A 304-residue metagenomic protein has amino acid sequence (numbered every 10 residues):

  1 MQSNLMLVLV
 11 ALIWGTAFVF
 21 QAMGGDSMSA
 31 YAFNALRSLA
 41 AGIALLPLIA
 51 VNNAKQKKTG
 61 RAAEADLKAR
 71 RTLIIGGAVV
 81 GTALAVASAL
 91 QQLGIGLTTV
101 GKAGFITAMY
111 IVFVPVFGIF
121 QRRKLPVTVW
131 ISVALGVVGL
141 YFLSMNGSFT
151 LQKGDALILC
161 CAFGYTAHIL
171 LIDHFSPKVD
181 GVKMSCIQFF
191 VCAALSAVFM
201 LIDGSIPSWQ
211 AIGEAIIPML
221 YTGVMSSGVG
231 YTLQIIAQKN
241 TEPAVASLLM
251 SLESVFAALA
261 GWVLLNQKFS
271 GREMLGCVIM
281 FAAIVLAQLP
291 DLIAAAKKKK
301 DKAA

Functional and structural regions predicted by a protein language model:
M1-L36, G81-T82, V86, L90-L93 (+2 more regions): Glycine-/small-residue-enriched transmembrane alpha-helix faces in small-molecule transporters and effluxers
M1-N4, S27-A35, K68-L73, W130 (+3 more regions): Juxtamembrane helix-entry segments on the extracytoplasmic side of multipass membrane proteins
A17-F18, I49-T107, F142, G223-T241: Specific transmembrane alpha-helical segments of multi-pass solute transporters/efflux pumps, especially DMT/EamA
A32-I43, Q92-R123, C161, P243-W262: Specific alpha-helical transmembrane segments that line the substrate/conduction pathway and gating interfaces
L36, A103-M109, I172-A193, S227-V263: Helix-helix packing/entry segments at the starts of transmembrane helices
S38-L39, L46-A54, A215-I217, S251-A304: C-terminal-most transmembrane helix of multi-pass membrane proteins
A41, L45, V114-P115, T150-G204 (+2 more regions): Transmembrane alpha-helical segments that form core, pore/gating elements of small-molecule transporters/exporters
L45, L125-M145, Y165, S196 (+1 more regions): Hydrophobic transmembrane alpha-helices of multi-pass small-molecule transport proteins
